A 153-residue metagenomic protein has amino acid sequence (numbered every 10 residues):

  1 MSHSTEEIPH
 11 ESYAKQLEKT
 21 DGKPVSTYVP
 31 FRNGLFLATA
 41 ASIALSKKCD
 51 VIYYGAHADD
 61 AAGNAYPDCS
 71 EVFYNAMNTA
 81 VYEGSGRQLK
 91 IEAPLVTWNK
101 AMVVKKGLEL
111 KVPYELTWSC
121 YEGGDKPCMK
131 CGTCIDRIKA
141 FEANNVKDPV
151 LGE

Functional and structural regions predicted by a protein language model:
M1-K111: ATP-dependent adenylation/nucleotidyltransferase module used to activate substrates
G34, A38, W118-K139: Local cysteine-cluster metal-coordination motifs and their immediate loop/turn environment, predominantly Fe-S cluster
K47, E115, M129: Structured loop/turn residues at beta-strand edges in well-structured enzyme cores
S85, E142-N145: Short amphipathic alpha-helical interaction/hinge segments
K111-T117: A short alpha-helix-loop-beta-strand transition element characteristic of N-terminal alpha/beta dinucleotide-binding
V112, I138-A143: A polyampholytic, Gly/Pro-enriched intrinsically disordered region
G123-G124, N145-E153: Short cysteine/histidine-rich metal-coordination sites, predominantly Zn2+-binding motifs
